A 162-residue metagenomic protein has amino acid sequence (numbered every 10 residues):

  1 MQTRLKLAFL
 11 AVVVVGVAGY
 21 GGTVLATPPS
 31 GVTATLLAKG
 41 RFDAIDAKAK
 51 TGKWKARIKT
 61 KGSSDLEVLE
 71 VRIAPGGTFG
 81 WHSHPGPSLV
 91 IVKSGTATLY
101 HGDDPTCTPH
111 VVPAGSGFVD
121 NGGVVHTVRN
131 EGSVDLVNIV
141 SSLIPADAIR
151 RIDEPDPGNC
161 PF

Functional and structural regions predicted by a protein language model:
Q2-L10, G16-D65, P109-V111, E154-F162: A short, N-terminal "cap"/entry segment at the start of jelly-roll beta-barrel domains of the cupin/DSBH fold
D65-V68, G123: Short coil/loop residues immediately preceding or within conserved phosphate-binding loops of NTP-utilizing enzyme
E70-A74, P85-L99: Short, conserved beta-strand element in jelly-roll/cupin
I73-A74, A97, G102-G123: Short acidic-glycine-tyrosine-enriched beta hairpin
H82-H84, H126: Histidine-centered divalent metal-coordination motifs
P113, G122-I149: Ligand-binding loop in jelly-roll beta-barrel domains
